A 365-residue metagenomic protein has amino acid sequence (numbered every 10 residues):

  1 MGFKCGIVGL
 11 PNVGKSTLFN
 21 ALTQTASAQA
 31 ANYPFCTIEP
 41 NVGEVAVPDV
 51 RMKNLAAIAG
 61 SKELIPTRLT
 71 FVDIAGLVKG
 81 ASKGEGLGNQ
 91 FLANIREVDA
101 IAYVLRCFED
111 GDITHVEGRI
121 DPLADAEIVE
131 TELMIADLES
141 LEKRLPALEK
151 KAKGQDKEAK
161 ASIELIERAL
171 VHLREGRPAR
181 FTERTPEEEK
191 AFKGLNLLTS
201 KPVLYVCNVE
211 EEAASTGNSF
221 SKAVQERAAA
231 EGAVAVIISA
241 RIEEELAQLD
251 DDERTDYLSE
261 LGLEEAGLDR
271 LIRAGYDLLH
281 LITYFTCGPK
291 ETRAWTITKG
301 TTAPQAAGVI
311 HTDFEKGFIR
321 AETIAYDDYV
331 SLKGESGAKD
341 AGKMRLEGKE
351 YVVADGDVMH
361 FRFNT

Functional and structural regions predicted by a protein language model:
M1-T114, E142, L148: Conserved G1/Walker A P-loop phosphate-binding module
G2-V8, V13, F19, A147-A354 (+2 more regions): C-terminal-of-GTPase-core extension/linker across diverse P-loop GTPases
G6, F35, P40-G43, V50-M52 (+16 more regions): Short capping/connector residues at structural and topological boundaries
T17, P34, T70, I120 (+4 more regions): Generic signal for short, ordered secondary-structure residues within or immediately flanking folded domains
L22, G84-L87, V116-R119, N218-K222 (+1 more regions): Short, glycine/charged-enriched secondary-structure capping and boundary segments
A26-P34, N41-G43, R51-N54, K83 (+10 more regions): Glycine-rich, flexible loop/turn motifs
F35, D49-M52, R68-F71, E85-D99 (+9 more regions): Amphipathic alpha-helical transducer elements in NTP-driven molecular machines
G43-P48, A75-E85, R96-E158, H172-R184 (+1 more regions): Conserved Switch II/interswitch segment of TRAFAC-class P-loop GTPases
